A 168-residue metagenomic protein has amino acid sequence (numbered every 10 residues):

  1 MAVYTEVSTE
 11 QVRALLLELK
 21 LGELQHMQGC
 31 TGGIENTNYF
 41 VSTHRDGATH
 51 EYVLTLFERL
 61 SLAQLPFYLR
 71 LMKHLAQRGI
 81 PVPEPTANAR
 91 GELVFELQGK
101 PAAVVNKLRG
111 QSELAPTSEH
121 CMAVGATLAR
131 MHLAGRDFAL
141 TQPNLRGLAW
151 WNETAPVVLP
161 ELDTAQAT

Functional and structural regions predicted by a protein language model:
M1-H26: Juxta-kinase regulatory segment immediately upstream of eukaryotic protein kinase catalytic domains
L19-S42: ATP-binding glycine-rich phosphate-binding loop
Q28-T31, E84-A87, Q142: Short beta-strand
I34-T37, A48-T49, L97-P101: A short, glycine/Asx- and small/polar-enriched loop/turn that sits immediately N-terminal to a beta-strand
F40-L65: ATP-binding glycine-rich loop module of kinase domains
L56-K100, A115-A123, R130: A conserved alpha-helical element in kinase catalytic cores
Q98-G110: Conserved short submotifs of the Hanks-type protein kinase catalytic core that shape the nucleotide-binding pocket
A115-T168: A cross-family kinase active-site recognition segment
